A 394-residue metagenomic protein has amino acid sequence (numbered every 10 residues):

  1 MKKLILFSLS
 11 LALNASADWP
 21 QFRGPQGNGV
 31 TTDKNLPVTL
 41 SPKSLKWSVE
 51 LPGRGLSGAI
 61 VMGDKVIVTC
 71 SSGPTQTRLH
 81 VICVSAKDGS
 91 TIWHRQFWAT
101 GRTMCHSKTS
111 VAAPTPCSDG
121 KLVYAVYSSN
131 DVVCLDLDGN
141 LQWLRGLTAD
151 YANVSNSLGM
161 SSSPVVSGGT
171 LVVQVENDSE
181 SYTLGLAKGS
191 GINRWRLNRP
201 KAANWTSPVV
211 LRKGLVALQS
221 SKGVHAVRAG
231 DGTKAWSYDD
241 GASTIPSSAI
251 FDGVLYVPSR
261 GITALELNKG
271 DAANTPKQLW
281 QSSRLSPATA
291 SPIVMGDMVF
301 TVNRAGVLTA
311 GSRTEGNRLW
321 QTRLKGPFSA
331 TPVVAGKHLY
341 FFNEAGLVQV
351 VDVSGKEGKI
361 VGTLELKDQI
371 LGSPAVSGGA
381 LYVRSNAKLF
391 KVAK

Functional and structural regions predicted by a protein language model:
M1-F7: Sec-dependent signal peptide recognition, specifically the positively charged N-region followed immediately by
F7-S8, V38: Composition-driven detection of intrinsically disordered, low-complexity segments
L9-S10, V30: Enrichment for repetitive, rod-forming helical segments
A12-N14: N-terminal signal peptide c-region/cleavage motif recognized by signal peptidases
S16-K394: Noncatalytic, solvent-exposed loop/strand surfaces of beta-propeller-type extracellular/periplasmic domains
